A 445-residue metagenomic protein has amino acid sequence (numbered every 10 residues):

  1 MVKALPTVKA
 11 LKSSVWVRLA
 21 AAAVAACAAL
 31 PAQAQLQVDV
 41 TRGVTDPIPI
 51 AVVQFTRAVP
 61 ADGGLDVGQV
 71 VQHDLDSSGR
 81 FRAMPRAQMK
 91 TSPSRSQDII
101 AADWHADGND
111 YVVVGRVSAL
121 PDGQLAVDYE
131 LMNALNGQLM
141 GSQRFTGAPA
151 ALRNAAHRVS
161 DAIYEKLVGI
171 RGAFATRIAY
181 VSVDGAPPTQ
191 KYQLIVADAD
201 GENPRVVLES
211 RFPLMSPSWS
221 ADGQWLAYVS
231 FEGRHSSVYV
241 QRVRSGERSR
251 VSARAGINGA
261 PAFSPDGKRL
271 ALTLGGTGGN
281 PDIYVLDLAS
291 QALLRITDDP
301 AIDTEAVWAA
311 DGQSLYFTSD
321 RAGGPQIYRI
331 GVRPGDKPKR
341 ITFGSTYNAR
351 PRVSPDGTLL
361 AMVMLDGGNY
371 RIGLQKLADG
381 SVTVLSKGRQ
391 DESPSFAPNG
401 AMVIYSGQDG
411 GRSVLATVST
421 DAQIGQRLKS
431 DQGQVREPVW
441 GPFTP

Functional and structural regions predicted by a protein language model:
A29-P31: N-terminal signal peptide c-region/cleavage motif recognized by signal peptidases
L36, S96-A162: Amphipathic beta-strand/beta-sheet edge segments enriched in Tyr/Trp
T41-A102, V113-V117: Short beta-strand->alpha-helix linker/helix-N-cap micro-motif that forms a surface specificity/interaction loop
V114, I178-S182, W225-V229, R269-T273 (+3 more regions): Residue position within the beta-strands of beta-propeller blades
G123-A126, P187-I195, H235-Y239, G279-Y284 (+3 more regions): Structural motif
I170-T176, S216-W225, P261-R269, A306-S314 (+3 more regions): Blade-terminus and WD-like Trp-Asp/Gly-His loop motifs, strongest in beta-propeller folds
D198-P213, Q241-G259, L286-T304, I330-Y347 (+2 more regions): Multi-bladed beta-propeller domains
